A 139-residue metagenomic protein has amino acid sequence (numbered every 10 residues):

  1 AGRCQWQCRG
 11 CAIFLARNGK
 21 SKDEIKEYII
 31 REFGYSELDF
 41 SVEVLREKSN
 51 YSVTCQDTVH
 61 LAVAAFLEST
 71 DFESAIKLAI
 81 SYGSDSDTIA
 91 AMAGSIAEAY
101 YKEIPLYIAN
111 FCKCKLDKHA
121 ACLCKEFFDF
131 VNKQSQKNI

Functional and structural regions predicted by a protein language model:
A1-S69, S74-G83, I96-A99: Amphipathic alpha-helical interface segments
C11, D57, A62-K137: Catalytic phosphate/nucleotide-handling subdomain of diverse soluble enzymes
I25, N138-I139: Short, flexible loop/turn segments with low-complexity composition
